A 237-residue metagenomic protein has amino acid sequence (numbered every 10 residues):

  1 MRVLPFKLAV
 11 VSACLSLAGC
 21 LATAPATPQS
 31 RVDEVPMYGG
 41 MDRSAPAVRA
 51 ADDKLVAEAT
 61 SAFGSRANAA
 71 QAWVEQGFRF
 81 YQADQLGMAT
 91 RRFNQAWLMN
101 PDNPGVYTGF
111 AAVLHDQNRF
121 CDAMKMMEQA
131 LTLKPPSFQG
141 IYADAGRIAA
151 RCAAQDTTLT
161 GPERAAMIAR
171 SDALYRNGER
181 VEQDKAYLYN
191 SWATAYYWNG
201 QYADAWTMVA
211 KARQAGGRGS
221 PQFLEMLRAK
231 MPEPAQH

Functional and structural regions predicted by a protein language model:
L21-A83: N-terminal leader/linker segments that initiate helical-solenoid repeat arrays
A62, Q95-A96, Q129-A130, N177-G178 (+1 more regions): Canonical positions in the second alpha-helix
A67, P101, P135-P136, E182-Q183 (+1 more regions): Short coil turns that delineate tetratricopeptide repeat
F78, D84-Q85, Q117-N118, R151-G161 (+2 more regions): Short coil/turn linking the two alpha-helices of tandem helical-hairpin repeats
Y107-Y187: Alpha-helical adaptor scaffolds
G140-R151, L188-N199, G219-H237: TPR/TPR-like alpha-solenoid helical repeat scaffolds
